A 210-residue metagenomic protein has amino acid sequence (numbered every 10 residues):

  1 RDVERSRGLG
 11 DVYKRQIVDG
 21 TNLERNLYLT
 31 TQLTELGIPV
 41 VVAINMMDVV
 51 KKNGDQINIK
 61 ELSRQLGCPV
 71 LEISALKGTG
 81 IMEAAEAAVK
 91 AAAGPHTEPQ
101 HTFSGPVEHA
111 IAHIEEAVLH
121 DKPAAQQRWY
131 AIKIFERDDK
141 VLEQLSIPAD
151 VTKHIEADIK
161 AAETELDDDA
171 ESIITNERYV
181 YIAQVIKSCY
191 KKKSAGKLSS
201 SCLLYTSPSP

Functional and structural regions predicted by a protein language model:
D2-Y13, Y205-P210: Single conserved hydrophobic/aromatic residue that forms the stacking wall/gate of nucleotide- or nucleobase-binding
E4, R25, S199: Short, conserved clusters of charged catalytic residues that mark active-site and nucleotide-handling motifs
D11, A43, E163: Gly-rich Lys/Arg/Thr-decorated short loops/hinges at beta-loop-alpha junctions or inter-strand turns that position
I17-C68: Conserved C-terminal guanine-recognition region of P-loop GTPase G domains, centered on the G4
T31, S201-L203, S207: Conserved P-loop NTPase architecture
K51-S194: Alpha-helical transmembrane helix bundles of large polytopic membrane transport and channel proteins
K193-L203: Cytosolic juxtamembrane amphipathic/interface segments immediately preceding and feeding into a transmembrane helix
